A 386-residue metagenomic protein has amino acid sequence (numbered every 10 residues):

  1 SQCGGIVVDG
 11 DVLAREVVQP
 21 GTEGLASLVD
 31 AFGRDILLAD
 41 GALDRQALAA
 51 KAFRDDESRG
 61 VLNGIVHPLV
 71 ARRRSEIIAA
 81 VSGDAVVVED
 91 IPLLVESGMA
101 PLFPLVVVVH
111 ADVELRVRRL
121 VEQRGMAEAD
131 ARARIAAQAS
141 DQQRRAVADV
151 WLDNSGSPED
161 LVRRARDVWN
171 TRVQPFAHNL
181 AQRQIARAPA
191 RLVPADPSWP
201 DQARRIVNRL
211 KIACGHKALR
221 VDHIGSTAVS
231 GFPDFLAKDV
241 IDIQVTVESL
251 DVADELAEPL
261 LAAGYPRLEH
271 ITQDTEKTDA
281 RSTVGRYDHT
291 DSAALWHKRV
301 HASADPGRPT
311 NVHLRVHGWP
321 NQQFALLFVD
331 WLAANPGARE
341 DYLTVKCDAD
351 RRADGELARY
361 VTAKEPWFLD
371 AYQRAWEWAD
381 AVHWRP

Functional and structural regions predicted by a protein language model:
S1-D9: A conserved segment at the C-terminal end of the G1
V12-V86: ATP-dependent small-molecule kinase phosphotransfer cores that center on conserved nucleotide phosphate-binding segments
A71-V81, V86-E122: ATP-dependent NMP and nucleoside kinases share a basic, alpha-helical "lid"
R73-E76, P101-L102, E122-V173: Small-molecule kinase domains that catalyze NTP-dependent phosphoryl transfer to phosphate-bearing small molecules
I91-V95, V207-D254: Active-site nucleotide-donor binding segment shared across nucleotidyl transfer reactions
L115, E122-R134, W169, F176 (+3 more regions): Metal-dependent nucleotidyltransferase catalytic core
D167-D222: Helical scaffold of the NTase/Pol beta-like nucleotidyltransferase catalytic core
N311-P386: Catalytic cores of NTP-dependent nucleotidyl/adenyl transfer enzymes across multiple folds
